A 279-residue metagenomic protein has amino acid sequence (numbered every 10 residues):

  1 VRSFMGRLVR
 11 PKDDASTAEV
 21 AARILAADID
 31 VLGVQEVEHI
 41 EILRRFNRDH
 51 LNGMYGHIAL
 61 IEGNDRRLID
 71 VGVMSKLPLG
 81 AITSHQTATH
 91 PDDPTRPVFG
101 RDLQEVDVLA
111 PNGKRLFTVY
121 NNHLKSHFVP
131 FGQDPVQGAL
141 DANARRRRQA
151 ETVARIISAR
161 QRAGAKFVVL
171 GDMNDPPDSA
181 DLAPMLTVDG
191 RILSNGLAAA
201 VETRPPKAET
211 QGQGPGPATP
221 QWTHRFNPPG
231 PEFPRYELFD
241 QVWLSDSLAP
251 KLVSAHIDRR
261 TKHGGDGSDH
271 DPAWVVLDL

Functional and structural regions predicted by a protein language model:
V1-D14, F128-A144: Acidic/histidine-rich helix-loop elements that form or flank divalent-metal/phosphate-binding sites at the catalytic
V1-G53, L60-G63, G265: N-terminal, active-site-proximal structural segment of metallo-dependent hydrolase catalytic domains
V1-L8, H85, L116-S126: Active-site-proximal beta-strand elements of phosphoester/diester hydrolases
V37-E38, H123-K125, M173-P176: Catalytic metal-binding/acid-base residues of hydrolase active sites
L43, R48-G53, H57-V71, S75-A110: Active-site-adjacent helix-turn-beta-strand microarchitecture at beta-sheet edges that either contains or buttresses
R96-V98, D107, R155-V168, N174-L279: Metal-dependent phosphoester-hydrolase catalytic domains
F99-Q133, L279: Beta-strand-turn-beta hairpins that frame and shape the catalytic cleft of phosphate-ester-processing enzymes
Q137-A165: A long, amphipathic alpha-helix that forms part of the scaffold/cap immediately adjacent to metal-dependent active
